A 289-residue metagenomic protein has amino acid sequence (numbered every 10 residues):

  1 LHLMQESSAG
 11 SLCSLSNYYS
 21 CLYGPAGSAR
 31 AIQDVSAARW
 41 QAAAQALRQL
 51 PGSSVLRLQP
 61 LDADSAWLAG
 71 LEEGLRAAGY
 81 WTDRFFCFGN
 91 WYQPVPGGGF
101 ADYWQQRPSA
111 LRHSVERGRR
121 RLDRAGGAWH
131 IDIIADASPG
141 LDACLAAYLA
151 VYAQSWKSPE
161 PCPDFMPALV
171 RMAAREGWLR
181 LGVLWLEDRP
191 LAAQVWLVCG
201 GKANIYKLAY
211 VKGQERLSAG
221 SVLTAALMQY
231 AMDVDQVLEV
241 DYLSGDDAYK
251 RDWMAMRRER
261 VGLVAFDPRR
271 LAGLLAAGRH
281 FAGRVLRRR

Functional and structural regions predicted by a protein language model:
L1-S14, Q59-R216: A conserved beta-strand-loop-helix scaffold within acyl/acetyltransferase catalytic domains
Q5-S8, S20, A31-D34, Q41-Q45 (+1 more regions): Aromatic (often tryptophan-rich) hydrophobic motifs at membrane interfaces
S14-A26: Residues forming anionic-ligand binding surfaces in small-molecule and nucleic-acid pockets of primarily soluble enzymes
Y19, L50-G52, D83-C87, A125 (+1 more regions): A short, structural micro-pattern
Y23, S54-L56, G89: Generic beta-strand structural signal
Q45-A66: ATP-hydrolysis module of ASCE/P-loop NTPase motor domains, specifically the Walker B Asp-Glu catalytic pair
V55-R57, H130, E239, G262: Residues at or immediately flanking beta-strands
E73-F100, Q106, G200, D235-R289: Active-site/acyl-donor-binding loops of N-acyltransferases
